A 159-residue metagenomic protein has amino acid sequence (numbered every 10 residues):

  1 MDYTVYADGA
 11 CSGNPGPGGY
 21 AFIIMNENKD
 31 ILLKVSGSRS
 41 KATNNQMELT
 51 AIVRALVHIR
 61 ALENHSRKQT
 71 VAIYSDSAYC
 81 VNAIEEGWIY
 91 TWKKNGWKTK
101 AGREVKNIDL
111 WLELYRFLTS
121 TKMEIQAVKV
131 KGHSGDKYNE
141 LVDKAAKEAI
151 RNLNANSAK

Functional and structural regions predicted by a protein language model:
M1-Q46, V57-H58, I84, D143-A158: RNase H-like nuclease fold core
A10-N14, V53-L141, A145: RNase H catalytic domain
E48, I52: Short, conserved alpha-helix that lines the donor NDP-sugar binding/gating region of sugar-transfer enzymes
